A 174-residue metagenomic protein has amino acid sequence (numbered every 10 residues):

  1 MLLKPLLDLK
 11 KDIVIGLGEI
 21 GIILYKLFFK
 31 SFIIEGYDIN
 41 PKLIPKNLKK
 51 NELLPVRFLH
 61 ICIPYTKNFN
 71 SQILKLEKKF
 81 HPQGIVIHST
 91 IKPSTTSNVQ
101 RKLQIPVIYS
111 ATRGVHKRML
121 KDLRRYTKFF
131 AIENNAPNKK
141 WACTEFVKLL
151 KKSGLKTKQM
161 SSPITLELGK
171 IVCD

Functional and structural regions predicted by a protein language model:
M1-N51: NAD(P)+-binding Rossmann beta1-loop-alpha1 motif at the extreme N-terminus of oxidoreductases
L9-D12, F58, Q83, Y126: Nucleotide donor/acceptor-binding cores
L17, D38-I39, C62-Y65, H88-T90 (+1 more regions): Structural motif
L24, K46, N70-Q72, T95-N98 (+1 more regions): Short glycine-/acidic-enriched loop or helix-start segments at secondary-structure transitions that form or flank
E35-Y37, V86, I108: Hydrophobic/aromatic beta-strand patches that form the interior of the parallel beta-sheet core in alpha/beta enzyme
N47-G84: Rossmann-like NAD(P)-binding element
T90-S162: Rossmann-fold dinucleotide-binding core
S162-D174: Active-site-proximal catalytic alpha-helix in oxidoreductases
